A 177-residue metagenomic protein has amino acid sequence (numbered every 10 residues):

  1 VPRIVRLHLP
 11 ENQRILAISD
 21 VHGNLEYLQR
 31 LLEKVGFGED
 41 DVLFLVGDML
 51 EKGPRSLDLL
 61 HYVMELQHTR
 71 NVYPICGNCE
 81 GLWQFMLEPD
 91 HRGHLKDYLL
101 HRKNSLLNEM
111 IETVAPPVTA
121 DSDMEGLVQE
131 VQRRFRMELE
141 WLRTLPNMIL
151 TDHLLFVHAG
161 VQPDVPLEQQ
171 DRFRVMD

Functional and structural regions predicted by a protein language model:
V1-L60, V72: N-terminal active-site segment of His-dependent metallophosphoesterases
V5-L9, N147-D152: Short acidic-hydrophobic surface loop/beta-edge motif
P10, R172-D177: Acidic, His/Gly-rich catalytic cores of divalent-metal-dependent hydrolytic chemistry
A17, L150, L154-A159: Short hydrophobic-aromatic micro-motifs
V21, G47-L50, N78-E80, A159-V161: Active-site metal-binding loops of divalent metal-dependent hydrolases
E33-F37, M64, H68, L150: Residue-level signal for alpha-helix termini/capping positions
K52-P146, D177: Active-site neighborhood of divalent metal-dependent phosphoester bond hydrolases
D164-Q170: Cytochrome P450 core scaffold surrounding the K-helix E-X-X-R motif and the conserved "meander" helix-loop region
